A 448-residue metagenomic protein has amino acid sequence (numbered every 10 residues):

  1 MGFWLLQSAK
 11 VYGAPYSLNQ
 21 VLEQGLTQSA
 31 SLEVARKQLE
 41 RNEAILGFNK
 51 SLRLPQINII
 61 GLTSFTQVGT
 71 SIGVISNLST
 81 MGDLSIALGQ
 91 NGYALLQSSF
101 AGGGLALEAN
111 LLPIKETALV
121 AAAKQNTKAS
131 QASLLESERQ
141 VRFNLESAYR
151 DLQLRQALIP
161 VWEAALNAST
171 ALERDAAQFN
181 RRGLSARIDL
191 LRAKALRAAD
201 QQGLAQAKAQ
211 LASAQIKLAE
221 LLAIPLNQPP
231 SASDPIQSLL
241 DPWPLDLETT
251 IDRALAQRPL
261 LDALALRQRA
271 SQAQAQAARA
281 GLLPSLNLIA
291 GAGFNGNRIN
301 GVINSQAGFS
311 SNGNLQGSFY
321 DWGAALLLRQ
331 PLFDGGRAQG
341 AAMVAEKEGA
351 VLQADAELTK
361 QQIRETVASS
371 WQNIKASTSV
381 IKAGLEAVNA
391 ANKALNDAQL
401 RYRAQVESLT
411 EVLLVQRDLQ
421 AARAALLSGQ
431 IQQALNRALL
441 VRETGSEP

Functional and structural regions predicted by a protein language model:
M1-L26, I60, G69, G73-Q90 (+4 more regions): Terminal intrinsically disordered/low-complexity segments used for targeting and assembly
A9-L62, V68-G69, N110-L111, K124 (+6 more regions): Bacterial Sec-pathway N-terminal export signals of envelope proteins
E23-E33, E40-P55, G89-Q97, G104-A122 (+8 more regions): A glycine-/polar-enriched beta->alpha junction
V34-N49, S137, V141-W162, A171 (+6 more regions): Amphipathic alpha-helical coiled-coil segments
I60-A109, P235-W243, Q276, I289-Q330: Small/polar, glycine/serine/threonine/aspartate-rich low-complexity segments that form flexible
Q140-R253, N373, S377, L419-Q420 (+2 more regions): Periplasmic alpha-helical coiled-coil/stalk elements that build and connect Gram-negative outer-membrane
